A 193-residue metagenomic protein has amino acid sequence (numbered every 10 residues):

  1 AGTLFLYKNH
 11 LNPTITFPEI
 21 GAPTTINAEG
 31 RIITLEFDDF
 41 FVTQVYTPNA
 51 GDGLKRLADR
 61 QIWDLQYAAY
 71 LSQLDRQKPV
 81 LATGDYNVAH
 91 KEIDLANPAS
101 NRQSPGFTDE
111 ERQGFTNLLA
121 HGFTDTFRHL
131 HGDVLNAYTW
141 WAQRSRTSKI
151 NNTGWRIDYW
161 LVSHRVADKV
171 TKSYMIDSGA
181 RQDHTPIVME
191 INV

Functional and structural regions predicted by a protein language model:
A1-A50: Structured beta-strand-rich core segments of catalytic domains in phosphoester-bond hydrolases
A1-I15, S145-D168: Conserved beta strand-loop-helix elements of the APE1-like EEP
F5-Y7, T34-E36, W160-V162, V188-N192: Short, well-ordered beta-strand micro-motif
P18-A22, D125-L135, S173-D177: Acidic carboxylate-rich catalytic motifs and surrounding loops in phosphoryl-/glycosyl-chemistry enzymes
I20-T25, T47-D64, A99-S104: Surface-exposed cleft-lining segments at the edges of enzyme active sites
P23-T25, S148-N152, D177-A180: Short Gly/Pro-enriched turn/cap motifs at secondary-structure boundaries
W63-T153, I157: Metal-dependent phosphoesterases centered on the DNase I-like endonuclease/exonuclease/phosphatase
T171-V193: Surface polyanion/phosphate-binding segment centered on an Asp-His-Pro turn
